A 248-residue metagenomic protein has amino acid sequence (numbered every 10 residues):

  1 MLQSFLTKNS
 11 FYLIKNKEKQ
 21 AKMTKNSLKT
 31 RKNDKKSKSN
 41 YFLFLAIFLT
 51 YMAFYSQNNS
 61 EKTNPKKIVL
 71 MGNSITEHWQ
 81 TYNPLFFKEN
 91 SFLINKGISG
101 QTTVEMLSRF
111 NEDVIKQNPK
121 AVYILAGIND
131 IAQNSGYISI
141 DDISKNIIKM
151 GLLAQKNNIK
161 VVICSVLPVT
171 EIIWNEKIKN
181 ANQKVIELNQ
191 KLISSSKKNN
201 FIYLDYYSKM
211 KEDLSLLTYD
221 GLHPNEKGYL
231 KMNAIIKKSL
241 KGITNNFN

Functional and structural regions predicted by a protein language model:
M1-T7, M23-N59: Bacterial Sec-dependent N-terminal signal peptides
L6, Y12-L13: Short hydrophobic targeting helices and cationic amphipathic motifs that mediate membrane/organellar targeting
Y51-Y123, L230: Serine-esterase "nucleophile elbow" of acetyl-processing enzymes
L85-F92, S108-N248: Alpha-helical cap/lid subdomain in secreted, periplasmic, or secretory-pathway luminal O-acyl-processing enzymes
